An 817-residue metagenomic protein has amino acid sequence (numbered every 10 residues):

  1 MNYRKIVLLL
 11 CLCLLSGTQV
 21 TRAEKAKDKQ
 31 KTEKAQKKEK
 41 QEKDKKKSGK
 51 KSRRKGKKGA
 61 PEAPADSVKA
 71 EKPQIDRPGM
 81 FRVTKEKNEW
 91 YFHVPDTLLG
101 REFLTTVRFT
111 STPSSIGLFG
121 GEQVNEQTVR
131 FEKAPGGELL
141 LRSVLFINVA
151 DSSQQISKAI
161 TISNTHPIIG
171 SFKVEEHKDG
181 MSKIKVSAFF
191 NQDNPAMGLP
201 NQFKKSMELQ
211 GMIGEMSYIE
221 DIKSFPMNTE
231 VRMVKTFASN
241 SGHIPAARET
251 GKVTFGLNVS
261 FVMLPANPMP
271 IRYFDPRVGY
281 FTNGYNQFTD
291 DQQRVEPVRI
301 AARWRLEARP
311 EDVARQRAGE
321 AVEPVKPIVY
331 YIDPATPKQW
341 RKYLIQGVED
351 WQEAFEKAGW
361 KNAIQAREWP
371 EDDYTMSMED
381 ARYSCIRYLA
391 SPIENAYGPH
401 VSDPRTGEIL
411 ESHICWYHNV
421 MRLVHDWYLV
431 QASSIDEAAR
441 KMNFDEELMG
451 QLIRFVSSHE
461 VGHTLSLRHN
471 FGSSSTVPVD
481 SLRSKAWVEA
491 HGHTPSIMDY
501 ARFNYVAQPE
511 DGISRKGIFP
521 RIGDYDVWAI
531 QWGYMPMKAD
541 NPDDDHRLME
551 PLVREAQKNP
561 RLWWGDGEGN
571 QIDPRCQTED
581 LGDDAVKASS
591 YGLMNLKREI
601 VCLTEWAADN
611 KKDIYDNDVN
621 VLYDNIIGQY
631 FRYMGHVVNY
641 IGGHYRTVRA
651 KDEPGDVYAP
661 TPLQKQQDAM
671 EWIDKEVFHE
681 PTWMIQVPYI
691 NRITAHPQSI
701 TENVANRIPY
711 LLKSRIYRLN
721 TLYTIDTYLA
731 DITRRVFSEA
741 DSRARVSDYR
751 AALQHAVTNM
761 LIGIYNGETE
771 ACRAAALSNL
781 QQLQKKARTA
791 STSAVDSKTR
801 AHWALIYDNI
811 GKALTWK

Functional and structural regions predicted by a protein language model:
M1-V7: Bacterial N-terminal signal peptides that target proteins for export
L9-S16: Bacterial N-terminal signal peptides
T18-A23: Sec/Tat signal peptide C-region and signal peptidase I cleavage site
K29-K31, K37-T336, A354, A358 (+10 more regions): Auxiliary tRNA-acceptor-end handling modules of aminoacyl-tRNA synthetases
E349-W360, G462-H463, L467, F503 (+1 more regions): Sec-exported extracytoplasmic/periplasmic mature domains
E368-L389, Q451-Q508: The catalytic-center signature of Zn2+-dependent metalloproteases
Y397, S402, E408-W416, S457-L465 (+2 more regions): Extended catalytic-interface subdomain
S474-K817: Conserved catalytic/binding loops enriched for acidic/polar residues
